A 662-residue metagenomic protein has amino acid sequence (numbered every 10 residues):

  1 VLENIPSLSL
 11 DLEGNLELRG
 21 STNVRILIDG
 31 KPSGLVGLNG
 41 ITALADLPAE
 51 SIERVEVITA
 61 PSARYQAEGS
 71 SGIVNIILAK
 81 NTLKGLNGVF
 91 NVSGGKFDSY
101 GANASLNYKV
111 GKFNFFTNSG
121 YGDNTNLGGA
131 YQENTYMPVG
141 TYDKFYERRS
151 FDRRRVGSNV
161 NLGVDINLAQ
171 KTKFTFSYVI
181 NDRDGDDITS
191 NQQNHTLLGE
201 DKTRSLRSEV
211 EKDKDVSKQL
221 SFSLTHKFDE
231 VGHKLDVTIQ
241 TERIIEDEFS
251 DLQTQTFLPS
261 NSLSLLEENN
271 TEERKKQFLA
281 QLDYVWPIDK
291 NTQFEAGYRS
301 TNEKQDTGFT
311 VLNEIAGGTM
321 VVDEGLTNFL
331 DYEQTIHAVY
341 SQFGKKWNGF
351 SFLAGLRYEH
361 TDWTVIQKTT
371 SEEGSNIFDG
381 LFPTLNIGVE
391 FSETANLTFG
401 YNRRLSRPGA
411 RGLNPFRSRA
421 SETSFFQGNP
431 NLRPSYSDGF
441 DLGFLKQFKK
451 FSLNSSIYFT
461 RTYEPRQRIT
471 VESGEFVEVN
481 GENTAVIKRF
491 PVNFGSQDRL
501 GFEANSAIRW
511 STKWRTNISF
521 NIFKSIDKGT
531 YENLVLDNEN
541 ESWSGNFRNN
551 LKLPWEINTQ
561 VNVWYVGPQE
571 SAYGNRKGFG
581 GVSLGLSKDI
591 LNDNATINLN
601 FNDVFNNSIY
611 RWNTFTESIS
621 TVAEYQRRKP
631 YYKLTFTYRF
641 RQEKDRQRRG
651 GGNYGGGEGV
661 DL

Functional and structural regions predicted by a protein language model:
L2-V36: Extracytoplasmic beta-strand/coil segments of soluble accessory domains associated with Gram-negative outer-membrane
N4, L10, P32-T59: Short acidic/polar hinge/loop motifs at secondary-structure boundaries that mediate gating or recognition
G40-A43, V57, G69-N91, A102: N-terminal periplasmic accessory domains that precede and gate Gram-negative outer-membrane beta-barrel machines
G94, D98-N126, T141-T189, K212-L220 (+1 more regions): Transmembrane beta-barrel wall of Gram-negative outer-membrane proteins
R148, E268, Q277-Q281, V321-N328 (+7 more regions): Outer membrane beta-barrel strand-and-loop segments of large Gram-negative receptors, especially TonB-dependent
N159-R183, E209-I366, E390, N454-F459 (+1 more regions): Face-selective signature of the C-terminal outer-membrane beta-barrel domain
I245, D362-T364, E393-G439, F459-N483 (+2 more regions): Surface-exposed extracellular loop regions of Gram-negative outer-membrane beta-barrel proteins, predominantly
N538-L662: Conserved C-terminal beta-signal and adjacent last beta-strands/turns of outer-membrane beta-barrel proteins
